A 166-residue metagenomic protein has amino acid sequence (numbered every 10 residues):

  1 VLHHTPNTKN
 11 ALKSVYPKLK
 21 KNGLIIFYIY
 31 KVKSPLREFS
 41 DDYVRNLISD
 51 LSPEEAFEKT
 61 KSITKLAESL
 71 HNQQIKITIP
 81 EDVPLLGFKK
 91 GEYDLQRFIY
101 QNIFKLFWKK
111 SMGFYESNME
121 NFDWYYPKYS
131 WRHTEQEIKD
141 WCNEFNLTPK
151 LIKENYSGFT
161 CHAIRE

Functional and structural regions predicted by a protein language model:
V1, Y30-V32, S157: An acidic- and aromatic-residue-enriched active-site/binding cleft used to recognize and process polar
V1-N7: A short SAM/SAH-binding and catalytic strip from SAM-dependent methyltransferases
N7-T8, E38: Conserved catalytic-core motifs of eukaryotic protein kinase domains, centered on the activation segment
K9-L24: A short glycine-rich, Lys/Arg-flanked "PGG" loop and its adjoining helix->strand segment in the class I
L24-Q73, G91-F98: Conserved class I S-adenosyl-L-methionine
I75-L86: Extended catalytic-interface subdomain
F98-E166: C-terminal lobe and adjacent flexible extensions of AdoMet/dcAdoMet transferase-like proteins
